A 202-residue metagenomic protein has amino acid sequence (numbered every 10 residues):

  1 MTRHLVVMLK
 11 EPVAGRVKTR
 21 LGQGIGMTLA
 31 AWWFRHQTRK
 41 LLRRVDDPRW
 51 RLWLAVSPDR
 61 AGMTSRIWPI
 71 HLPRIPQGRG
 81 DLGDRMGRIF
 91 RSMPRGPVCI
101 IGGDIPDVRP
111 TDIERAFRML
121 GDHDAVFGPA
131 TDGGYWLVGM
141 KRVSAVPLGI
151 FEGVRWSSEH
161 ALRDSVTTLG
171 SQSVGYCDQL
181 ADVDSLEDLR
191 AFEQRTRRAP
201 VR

Functional and structural regions predicted by a protein language model:
M1-R20: N-terminal nucleotide-binding beta1-loop-alpha1 segment
W32-W50: A short, N-terminal amphipathic alpha-helix
W50-P58: Short beta-strand/loop segment that forms part of the nucleotide-sugar
T64-P97, S158, T168: Short phosphate-binding loop-to-helix
C99-I101: Short aromatic-hydrophobic micro-motifs that form the base-stacking/packing surface for donor nucleotide recognition
V108-Y135: Conserved donor-nucleotide/metal-binding helix-loop-beta segment in metal-dependent transferases, i.e., the alpha-helix
V143-V166: Short, glycine-/small-residue-rich phosphate/pyrophosphate-handling segment
H160-R202: Conserved alpha/beta core of the MobA/IspD/sugar-nucleotide pyrophosphorylase nucleotidyltransferase superfamily
